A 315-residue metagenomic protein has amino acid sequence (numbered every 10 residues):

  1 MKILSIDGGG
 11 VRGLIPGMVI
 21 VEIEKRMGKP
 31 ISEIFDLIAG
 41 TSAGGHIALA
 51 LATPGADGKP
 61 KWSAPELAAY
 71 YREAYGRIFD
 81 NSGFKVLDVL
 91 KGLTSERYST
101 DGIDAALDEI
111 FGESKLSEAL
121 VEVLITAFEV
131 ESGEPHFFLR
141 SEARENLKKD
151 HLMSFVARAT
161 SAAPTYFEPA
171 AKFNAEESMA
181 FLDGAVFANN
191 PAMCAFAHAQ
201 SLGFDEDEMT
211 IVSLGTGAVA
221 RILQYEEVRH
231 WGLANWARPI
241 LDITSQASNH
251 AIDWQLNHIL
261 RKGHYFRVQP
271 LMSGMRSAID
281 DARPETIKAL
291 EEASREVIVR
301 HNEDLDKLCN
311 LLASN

Functional and structural regions predicted by a protein language model:
M1-N315: Conserved catalytic cores and adjacent C-terminal regulatory segments of lipid-metabolizing esterases/lipases
